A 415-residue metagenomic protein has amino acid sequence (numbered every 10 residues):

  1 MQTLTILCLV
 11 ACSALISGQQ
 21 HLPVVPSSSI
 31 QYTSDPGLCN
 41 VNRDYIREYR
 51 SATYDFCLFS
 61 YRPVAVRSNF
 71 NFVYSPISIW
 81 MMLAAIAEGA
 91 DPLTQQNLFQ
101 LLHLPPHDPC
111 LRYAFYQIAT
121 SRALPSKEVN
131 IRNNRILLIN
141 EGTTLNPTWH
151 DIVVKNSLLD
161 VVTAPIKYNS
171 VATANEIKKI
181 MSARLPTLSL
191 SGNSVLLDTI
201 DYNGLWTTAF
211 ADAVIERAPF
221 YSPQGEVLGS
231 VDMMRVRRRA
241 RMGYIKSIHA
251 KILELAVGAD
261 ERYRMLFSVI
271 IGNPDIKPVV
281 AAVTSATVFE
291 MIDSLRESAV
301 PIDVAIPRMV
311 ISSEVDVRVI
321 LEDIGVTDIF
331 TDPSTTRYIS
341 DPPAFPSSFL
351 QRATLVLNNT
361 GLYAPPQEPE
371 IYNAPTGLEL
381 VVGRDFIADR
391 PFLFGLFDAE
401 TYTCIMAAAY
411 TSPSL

Functional and structural regions predicted by a protein language model:
Q2-I166, Y410: Detector for small/aliphatic-rich hydrophobic stretches
N69, V73, P105-P278, E290-L378: Non-catalytic, conformational "gating/processing" segments within enzyme and secreted inhibitor domains
M81, L138, L266-S268, G395 (+1 more regions): Structural recognition of the beta-strand scaffold that forms the well-ordered cores of secreted hydrolase catalytic
P92-Q96, K277-V279, S313-V315, T403-A407: Extracytoplasmic/secreted cell-surface and envelope-processing proteins
T284-F289: Well-ordered, non-membrane alpha-helical segments in soluble/globular domains
A353, N359-L415: C-terminal soluble interaction/assembly domains
